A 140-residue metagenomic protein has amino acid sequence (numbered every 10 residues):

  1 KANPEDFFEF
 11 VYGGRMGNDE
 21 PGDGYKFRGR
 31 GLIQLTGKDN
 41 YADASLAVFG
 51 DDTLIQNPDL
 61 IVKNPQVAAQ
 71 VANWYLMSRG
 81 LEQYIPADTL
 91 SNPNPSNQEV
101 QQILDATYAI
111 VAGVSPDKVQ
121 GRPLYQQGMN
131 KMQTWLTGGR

Functional and structural regions predicted by a protein language model:
K1-Y75: Peptidoglycan-targeting cell-wall enzymes and recognition modules
K38-D43, R79-Q83, V114-D117: Solvent-exposed loop/turn segments at secondary-structure junctions within structured extracellular/periplasmic domains
D52-T53, G80, R140: Residue-level recognition of short, well-ordered coil/turn positions that link secondary-structure elements
V62-Q70, N97-Q101, V119: Short, well-ordered coil↔helix boundary/capping segments
Q70-S78, A109-G113: Short, hydrophobic/amphipathic alpha-helical patches that form generic packing surfaces within helical domains
Q83-Y84, A109-R140: Low-complexity, Gly/Ser/Thr/Pro-rich intrinsically disordered linker/tail segments
P86-K118: Acidic helix/loop microenvironments that form the catalytic cleft of cell-wall polysaccharide enzymes
